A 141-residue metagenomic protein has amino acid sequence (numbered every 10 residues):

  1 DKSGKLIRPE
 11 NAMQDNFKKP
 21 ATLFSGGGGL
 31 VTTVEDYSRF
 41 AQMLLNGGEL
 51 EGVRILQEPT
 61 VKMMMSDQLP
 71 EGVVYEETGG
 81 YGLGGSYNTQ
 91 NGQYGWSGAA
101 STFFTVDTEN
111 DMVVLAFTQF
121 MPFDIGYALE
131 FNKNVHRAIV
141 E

Functional and structural regions predicted by a protein language model:
D1-T89: Short, surface-exposed loop or secondary-structure junction motifs that flank catalytic or metal-binding residues
S3, E109-N110: Residue-level recognition of short loop/turn positions
L30, F120-F123: Solvent-exposed loop/turn segments at secondary-structure junctions within structured extracellular/periplasmic domains
G84, F103-T105: Short, surface-exposed charged micro-motifs
G95: Short, structured beta-strand/loop micro-motifs enriched in basic residues and often containing a Trp
G98-A100: Short, small/polar residue-rich loop motifs at catalytic or cofactor-binding pockets
T105, D111-F120: Short, well-ordered beta-strand elements
D124-N134: A short, polar/charged loop-to-alpha-helix boundary motif
